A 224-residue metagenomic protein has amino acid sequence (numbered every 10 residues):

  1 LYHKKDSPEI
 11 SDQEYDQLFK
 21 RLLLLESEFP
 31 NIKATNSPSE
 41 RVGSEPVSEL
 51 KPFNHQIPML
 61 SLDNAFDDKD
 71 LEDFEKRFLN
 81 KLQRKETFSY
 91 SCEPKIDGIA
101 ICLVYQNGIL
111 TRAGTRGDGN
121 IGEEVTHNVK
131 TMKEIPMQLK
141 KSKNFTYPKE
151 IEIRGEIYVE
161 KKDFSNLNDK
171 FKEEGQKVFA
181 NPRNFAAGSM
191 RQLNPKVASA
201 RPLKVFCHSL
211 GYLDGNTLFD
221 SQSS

Functional and structural regions predicted by a protein language model:
L1-S224: RNA/tRNA-interacting regions in translation and RNA-turnover enzymes
